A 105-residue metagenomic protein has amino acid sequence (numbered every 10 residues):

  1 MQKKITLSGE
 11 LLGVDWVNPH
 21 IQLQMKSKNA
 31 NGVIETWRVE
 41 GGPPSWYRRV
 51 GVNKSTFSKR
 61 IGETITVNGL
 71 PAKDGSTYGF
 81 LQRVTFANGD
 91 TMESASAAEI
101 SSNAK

Functional and structural regions predicted by a protein language model:
M1-N18: Short, glycine/small-residue-enriched coil/turn segments at secondary-structure junctions
Q2, L7, I61-E63, N68 (+1 more regions): A charge-rich, low-complexity, intrinsically flexible signal that marks solvent-exposed coils, linkers, repeats
V17-K28: Short aromatic-glycine-enriched beta-strand elements
V33-W46: Short, basic/aromatic beta-hairpin or loop at an interaction surface
R48-V67: Short nucleic-acid-contacting surface segments enriched for D/E, G, S/T with interspersed K/R
L70-A97: OB-fold/S1-family single-stranded nucleic acid-binding modules
I100-K105: Glycine- and charge-enriched low-complexity intrinsically disordered segments
